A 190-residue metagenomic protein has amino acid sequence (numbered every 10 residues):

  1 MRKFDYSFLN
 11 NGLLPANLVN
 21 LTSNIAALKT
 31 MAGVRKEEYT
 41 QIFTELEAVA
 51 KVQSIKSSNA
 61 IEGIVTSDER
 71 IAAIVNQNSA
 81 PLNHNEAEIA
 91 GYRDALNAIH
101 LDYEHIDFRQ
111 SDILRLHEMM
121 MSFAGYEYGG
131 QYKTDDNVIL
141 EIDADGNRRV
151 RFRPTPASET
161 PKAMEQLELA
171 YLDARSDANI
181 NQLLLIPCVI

Functional and structural regions predicted by a protein language model:
M1-I190: FIC/Doc superfamily catalytic core
